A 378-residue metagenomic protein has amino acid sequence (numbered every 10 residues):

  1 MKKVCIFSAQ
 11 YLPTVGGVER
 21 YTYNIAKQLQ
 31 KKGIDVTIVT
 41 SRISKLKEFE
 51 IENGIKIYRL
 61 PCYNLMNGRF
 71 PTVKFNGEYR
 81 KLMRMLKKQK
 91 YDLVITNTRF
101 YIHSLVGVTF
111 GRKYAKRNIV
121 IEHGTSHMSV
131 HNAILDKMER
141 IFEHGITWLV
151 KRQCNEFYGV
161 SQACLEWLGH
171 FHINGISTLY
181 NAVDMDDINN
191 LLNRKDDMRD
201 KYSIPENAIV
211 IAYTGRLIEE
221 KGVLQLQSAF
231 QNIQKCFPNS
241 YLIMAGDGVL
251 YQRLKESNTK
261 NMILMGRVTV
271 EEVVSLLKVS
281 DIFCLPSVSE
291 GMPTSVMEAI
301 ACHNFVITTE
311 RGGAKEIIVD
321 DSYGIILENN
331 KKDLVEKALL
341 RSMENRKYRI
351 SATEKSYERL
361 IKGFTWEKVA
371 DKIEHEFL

Functional and structural regions predicted by a protein language model:
R42, A163, A182: Carbohydrate-associated surface elements
R117, H127-Q153, E166: Nucleotide-sugar donor phosphate/pyrophosphate-binding loop at the beta->alpha transition of glycosyltransferases
P205-K221, Q227-Q231: Conserved donor-binding/catalytic core segment of Leloir-type glycosyltransferases
Q252-E271: Nucleotide-activated donor-binding/catalytic signature segment of Leloir-type glycosyltransferases, i.e., the conserved
R267-V268, S275-S280: Short alpha-helical donor nucleotide-sugar binding micro-motif in glycosyltransferases
V288: Aromatic "clamp/platform" in nucleotide-sugar-dependent glycosyltransferases that forms part of the donor/acceptor
F305-T308: Short hydrophobic beta-strand element within catalytic cores of glycosyltransferases and related nucleotide-activated
D320-D321, I325-K332, R341-R346: Conserved acidic donor-binding segment of nucleotide-sugar-dependent glycosyltransferases
